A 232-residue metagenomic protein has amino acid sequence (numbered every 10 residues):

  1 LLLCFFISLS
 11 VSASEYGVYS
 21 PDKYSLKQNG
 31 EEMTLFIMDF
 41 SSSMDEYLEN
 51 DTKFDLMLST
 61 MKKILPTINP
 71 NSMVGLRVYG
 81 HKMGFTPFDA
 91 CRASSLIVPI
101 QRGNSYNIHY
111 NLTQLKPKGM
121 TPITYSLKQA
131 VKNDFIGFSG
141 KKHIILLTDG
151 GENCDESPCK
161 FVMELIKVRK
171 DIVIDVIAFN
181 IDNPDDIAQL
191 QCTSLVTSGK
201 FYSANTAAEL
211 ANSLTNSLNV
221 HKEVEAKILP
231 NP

Functional and structural regions predicted by a protein language model:
L1-S8: Bacterial N-terminal signal peptides
V11-L48, V98-I100, K128-K132, V220-V224 (+1 more regions): Acidic, polar low-complexity linker/tail segments
Y16-D22, G84, R92-K142, E152-N153 (+2 more regions): Von Willebrand factor
S25-Q28, I64-N69, K132-S139, I166: Surface-exposed acidic, glycine-flexible loop patches that form ligand/cofactor-binding and adhesion interfaces
K27-V98, S126-L127, H143-T148: Von Willebrand factor
E31-M33, P70-V74, F138-H143, V168-D175 (+1 more regions): Loop/turn elements at helix/coil->beta-strand transitions in domains of secreted/extracellular proteins
D39-F40, M57, L76, A130 (+5 more regions): DG-centered beta-turn motif at the end of beta-strands
L115, G150-V196, Y202-N205, E209-T215: VWA/integrin I-like adhesion module and closely mimicked acidic/polar interface patches used
